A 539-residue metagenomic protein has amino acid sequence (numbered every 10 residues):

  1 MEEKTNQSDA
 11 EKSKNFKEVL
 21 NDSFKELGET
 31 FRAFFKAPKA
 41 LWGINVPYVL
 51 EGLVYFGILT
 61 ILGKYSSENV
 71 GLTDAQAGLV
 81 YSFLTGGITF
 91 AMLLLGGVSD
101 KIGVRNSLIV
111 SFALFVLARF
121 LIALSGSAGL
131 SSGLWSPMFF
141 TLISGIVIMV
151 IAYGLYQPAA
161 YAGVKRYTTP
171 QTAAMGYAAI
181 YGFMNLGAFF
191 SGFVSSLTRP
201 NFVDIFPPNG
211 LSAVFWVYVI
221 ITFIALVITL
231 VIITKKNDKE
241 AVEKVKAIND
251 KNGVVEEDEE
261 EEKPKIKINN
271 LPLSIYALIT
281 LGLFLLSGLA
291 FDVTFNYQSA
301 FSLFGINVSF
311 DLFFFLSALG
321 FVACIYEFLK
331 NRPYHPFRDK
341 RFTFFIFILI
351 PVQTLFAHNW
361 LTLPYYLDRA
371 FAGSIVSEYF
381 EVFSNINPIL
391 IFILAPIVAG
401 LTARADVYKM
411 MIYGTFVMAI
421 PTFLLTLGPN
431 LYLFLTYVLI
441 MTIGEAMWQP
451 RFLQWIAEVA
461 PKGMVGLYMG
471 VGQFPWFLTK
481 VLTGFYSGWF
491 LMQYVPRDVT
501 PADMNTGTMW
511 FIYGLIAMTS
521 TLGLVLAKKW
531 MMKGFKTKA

Functional and structural regions predicted by a protein language model:
V49, A118-F120, G133-Y156, Y432-W448: Hydrophobic core of transmembrane alpha-helices in multi-pass small-molecule transporters, especially MFS/SLC-type
T60-A77, P200, Q298-G305, L361-F380: Short amphipathic helix-loop junctions that connect adjacent transmembrane helices in Major Facilitator Superfamily/SLC
A91-V104, I393-V407: Helix-to-loop junctions at the C-terminal end of transmembrane segments in multipass secondary transporters
A113-S136, F416-P429: C-terminal ends and interior cores of transmembrane alpha-helices in multi-pass membrane transporters/permeases
L155-T169, L367, M447-P461: Intracellular juxtamembrane helix-capping segments at the cytosolic ends of symmetry-related transmembrane helices
A174-R199, V219-T222, V471-S487: Glycine-rich segments within core transmembrane alpha-helices of 12-TM secondary carriers
G210-V231, Y276, D311-A318, D503-A527: Symmetry-related core transmembrane helices of the 12-TM Major Facilitator Superfamily/SLC fold
